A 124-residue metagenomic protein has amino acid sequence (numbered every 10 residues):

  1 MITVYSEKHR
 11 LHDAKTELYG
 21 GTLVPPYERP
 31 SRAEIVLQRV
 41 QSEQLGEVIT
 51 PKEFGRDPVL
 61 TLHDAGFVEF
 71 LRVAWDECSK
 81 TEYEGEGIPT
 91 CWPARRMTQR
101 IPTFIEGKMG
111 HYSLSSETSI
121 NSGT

Functional and structural regions predicted by a protein language model:
M1-T124: HDAC/HDAC-like amidohydrolase catalytic core signature
